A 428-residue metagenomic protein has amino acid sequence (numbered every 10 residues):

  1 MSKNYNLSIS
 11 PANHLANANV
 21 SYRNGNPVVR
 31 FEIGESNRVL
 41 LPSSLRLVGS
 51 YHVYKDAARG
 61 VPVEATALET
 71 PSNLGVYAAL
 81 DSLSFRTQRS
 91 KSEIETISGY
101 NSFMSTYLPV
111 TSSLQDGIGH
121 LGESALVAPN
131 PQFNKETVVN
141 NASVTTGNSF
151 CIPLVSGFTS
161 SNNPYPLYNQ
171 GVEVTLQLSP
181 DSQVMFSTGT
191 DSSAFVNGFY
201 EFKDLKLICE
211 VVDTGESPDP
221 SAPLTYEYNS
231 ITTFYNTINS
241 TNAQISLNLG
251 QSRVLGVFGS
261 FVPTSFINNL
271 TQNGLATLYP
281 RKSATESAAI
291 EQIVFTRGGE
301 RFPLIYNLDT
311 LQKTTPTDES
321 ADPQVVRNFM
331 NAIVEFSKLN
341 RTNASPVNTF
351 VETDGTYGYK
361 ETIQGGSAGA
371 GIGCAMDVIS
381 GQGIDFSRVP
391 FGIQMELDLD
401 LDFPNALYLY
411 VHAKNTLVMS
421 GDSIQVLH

Functional and structural regions predicted by a protein language model:
M1-H428: Short, low-complexity Pro/Thr/Gly
